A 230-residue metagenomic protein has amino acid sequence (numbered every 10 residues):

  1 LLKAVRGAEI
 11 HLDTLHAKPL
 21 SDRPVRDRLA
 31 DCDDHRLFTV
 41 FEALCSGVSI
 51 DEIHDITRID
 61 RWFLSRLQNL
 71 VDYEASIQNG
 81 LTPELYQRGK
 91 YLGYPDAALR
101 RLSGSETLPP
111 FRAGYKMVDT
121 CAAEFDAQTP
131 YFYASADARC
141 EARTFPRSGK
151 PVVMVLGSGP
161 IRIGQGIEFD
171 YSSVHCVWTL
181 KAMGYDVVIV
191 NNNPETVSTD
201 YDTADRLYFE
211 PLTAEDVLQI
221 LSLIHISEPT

Functional and structural regions predicted by a protein language model:
L1-S46, I50-A127, T203-A204, Y208 (+1 more regions): Terminal amphipathic helices with adjacent charged low-complexity linkers/tails
A17, V197-S198: Conserved catalytic-core motifs characterized by acidic clusters
L108-V197, Y208, A214: Non-catalytic terminal/interface segments that mediate subunit docking, oligomerization, and allosteric communication
D200, V217: Thiamine diphosphate
T213, I220-L221: Catalytic alpha/beta core of large soluble enzyme barrels
S222-T230: Residue-level detector of conserved catalytic or cofactor/ligand-binding positions in enzyme active sites
